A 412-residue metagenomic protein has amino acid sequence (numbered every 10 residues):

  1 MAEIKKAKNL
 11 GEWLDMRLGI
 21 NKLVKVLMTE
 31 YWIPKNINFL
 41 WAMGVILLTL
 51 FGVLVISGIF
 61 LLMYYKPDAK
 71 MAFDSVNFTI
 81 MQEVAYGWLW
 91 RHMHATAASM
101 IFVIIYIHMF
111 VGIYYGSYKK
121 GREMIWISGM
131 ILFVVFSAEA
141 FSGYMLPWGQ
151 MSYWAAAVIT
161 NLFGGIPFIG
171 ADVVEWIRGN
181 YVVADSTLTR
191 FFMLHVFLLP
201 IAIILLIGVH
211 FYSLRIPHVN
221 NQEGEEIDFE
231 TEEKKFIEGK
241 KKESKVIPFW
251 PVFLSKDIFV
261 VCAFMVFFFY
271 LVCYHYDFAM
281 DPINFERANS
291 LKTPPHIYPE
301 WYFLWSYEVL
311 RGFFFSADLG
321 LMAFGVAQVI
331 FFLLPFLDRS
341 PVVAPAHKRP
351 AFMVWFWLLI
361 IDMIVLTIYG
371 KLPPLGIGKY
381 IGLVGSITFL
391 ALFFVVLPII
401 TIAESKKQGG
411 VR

Functional and structural regions predicted by a protein language model:
A2-A97, I104-R412: Membrane-embedded and interfacial regions of multi-pass energy-transducing membrane proteins
